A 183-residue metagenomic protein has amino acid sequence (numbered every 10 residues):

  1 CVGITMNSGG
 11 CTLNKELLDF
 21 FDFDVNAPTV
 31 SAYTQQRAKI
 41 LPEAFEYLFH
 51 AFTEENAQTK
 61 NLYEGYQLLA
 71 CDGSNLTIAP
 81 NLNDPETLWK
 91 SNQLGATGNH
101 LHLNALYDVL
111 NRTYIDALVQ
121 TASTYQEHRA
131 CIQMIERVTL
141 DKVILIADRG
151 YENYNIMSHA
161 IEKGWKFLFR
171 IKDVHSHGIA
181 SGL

Functional and structural regions predicted by a protein language model:
C1-L183: Conserved, well-structured functional cores that handle cations and Mg-NTP chemistry
